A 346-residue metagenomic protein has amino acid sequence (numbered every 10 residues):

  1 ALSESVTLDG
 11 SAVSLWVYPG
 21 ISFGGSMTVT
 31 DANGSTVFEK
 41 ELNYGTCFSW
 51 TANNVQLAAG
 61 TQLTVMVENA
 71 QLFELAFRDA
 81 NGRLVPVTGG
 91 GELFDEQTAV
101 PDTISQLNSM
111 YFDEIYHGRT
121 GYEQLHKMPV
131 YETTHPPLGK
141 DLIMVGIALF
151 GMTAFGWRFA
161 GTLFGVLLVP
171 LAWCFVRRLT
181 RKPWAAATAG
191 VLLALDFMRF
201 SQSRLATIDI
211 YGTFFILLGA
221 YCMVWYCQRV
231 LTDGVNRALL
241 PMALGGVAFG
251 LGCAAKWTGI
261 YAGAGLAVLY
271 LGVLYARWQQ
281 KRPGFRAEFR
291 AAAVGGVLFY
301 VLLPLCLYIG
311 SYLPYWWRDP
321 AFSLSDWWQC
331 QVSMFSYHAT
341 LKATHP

Functional and structural regions predicted by a protein language model:
G82-Y122, L305-P346: Aromatic-rich transmembrane-lumenal/periplasmic boundary elements in polytopic membrane proteins
I115-L125, P129-M152, T162-L163: Short hydrophobic/aromatic helix or loop-helix immediately within or flanking a transmembrane segment in polytopic
F155, F159-T180, L218-C222: Transmembrane-helix motifs of polytopic, lipid-linked glycan transferases
W157, G161, M198-Y211, T258: Short acidic/glycine- and proline-prone juxtamembrane loop motifs at membrane-interface regions of multi-pass membrane
A172-L195, V230-L240: Transmembrane-helix signature of polytopic, membrane-embedded enzymes that assemble or transfer cell-envelope glycans
A189-A194, Y221, F249, C253: Short helix- or helix-capping micro-motifs that position conserved polar/aromatic residues at function-defining sites
G219-M242, G252, L271-Q280: Membrane-interface transmembrane helices that cradle and orient dolichyl/undecaprenyl
A243-L244, T258-A276: Transmembrane-embedded, aromatic-rich helix segments that form part of the hydrophobic channel/pocket engaging
